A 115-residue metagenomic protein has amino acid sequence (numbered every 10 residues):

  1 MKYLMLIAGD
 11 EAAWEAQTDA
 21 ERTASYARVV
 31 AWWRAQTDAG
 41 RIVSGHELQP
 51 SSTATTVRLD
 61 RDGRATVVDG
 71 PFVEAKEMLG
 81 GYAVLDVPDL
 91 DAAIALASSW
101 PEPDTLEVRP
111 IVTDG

Functional and structural regions predicted by a protein language model:
M1-G115: Conserved, structured core segments of small domains
